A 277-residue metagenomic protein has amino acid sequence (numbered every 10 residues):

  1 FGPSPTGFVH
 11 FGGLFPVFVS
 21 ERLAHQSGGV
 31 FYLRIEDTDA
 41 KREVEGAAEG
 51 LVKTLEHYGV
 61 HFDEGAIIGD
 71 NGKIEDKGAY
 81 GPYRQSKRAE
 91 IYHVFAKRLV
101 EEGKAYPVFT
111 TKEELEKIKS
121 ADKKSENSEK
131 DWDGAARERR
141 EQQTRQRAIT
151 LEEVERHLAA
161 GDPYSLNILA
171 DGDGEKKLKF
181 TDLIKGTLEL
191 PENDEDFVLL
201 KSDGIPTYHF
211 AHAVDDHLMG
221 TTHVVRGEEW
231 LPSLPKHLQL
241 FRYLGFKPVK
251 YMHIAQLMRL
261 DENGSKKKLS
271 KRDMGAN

Functional and structural regions predicted by a protein language model:
F1-S128, P232-F246: N-terminal Rossmann-like or analogous alpha/beta NTP/dinucleotide-binding catalytic cores that position adenine
R98-E101, Y106-N277: Active-site cores that bind ATP or allylic diphosphates and position pyrophosphate for catalysis
